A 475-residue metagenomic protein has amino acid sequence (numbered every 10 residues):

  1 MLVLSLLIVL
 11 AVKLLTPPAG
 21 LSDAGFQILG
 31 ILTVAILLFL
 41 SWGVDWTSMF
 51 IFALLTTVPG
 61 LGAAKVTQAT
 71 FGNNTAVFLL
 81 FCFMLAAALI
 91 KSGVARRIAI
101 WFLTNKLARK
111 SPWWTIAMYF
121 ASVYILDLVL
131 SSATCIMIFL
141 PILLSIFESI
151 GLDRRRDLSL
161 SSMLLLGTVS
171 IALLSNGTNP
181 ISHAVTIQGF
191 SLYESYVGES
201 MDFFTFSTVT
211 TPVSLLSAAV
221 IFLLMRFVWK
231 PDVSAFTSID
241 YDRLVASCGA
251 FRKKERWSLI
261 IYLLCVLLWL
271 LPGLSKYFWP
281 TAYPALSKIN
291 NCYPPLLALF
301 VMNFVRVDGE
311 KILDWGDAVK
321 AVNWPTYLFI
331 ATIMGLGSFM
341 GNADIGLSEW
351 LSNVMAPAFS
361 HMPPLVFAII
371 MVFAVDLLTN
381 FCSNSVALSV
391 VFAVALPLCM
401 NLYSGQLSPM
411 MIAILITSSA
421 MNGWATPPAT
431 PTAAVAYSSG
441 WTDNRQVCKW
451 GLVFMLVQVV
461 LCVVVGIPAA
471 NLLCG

Functional and structural regions predicted by a protein language model:
M1-F78, T205-N353, V453-V459, V463-G475: Hydrophobic transmembrane alpha-helices of multi-pass small-molecule transporters
P17, T47-R155, I312, V319 (+1 more regions): Membrane-embedded alpha-helical segments and adjacent helix-loop junctions characteristic of multi-pass solute
L55-P59, F190-G198, C399, G440-T442: Interfacial segments of multi-pass membrane proteins
L79, P112-I125, L152-S175, M201-V209 (+3 more regions): Alpha-helical transmembrane segments of multi-pass membrane proteins
W113, L160, L166-T168, S247-I261 (+1 more regions): Loop-to-transmembrane boundary segments
A133-S149, L158-E194, T210-I239: Transmembrane-helix bundle segments that line or gate the permeation/cavity pathway in multi-pass membrane proteins
I150-M163, V228-C248, V307-D317, S404-G405 (+1 more regions): Alpha-helical transmembrane segments
S207-P212, L328-L336, M340-S348, F359-G475: C-terminal transmembrane helix pair
